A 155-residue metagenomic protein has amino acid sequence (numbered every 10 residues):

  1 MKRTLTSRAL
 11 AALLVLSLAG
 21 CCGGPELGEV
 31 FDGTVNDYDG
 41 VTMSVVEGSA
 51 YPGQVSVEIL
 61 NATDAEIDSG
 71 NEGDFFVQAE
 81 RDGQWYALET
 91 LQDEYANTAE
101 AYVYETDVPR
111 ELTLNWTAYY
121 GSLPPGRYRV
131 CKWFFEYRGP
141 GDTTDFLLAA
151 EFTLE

Functional and structural regions predicted by a protein language model:
M1-L10: Bacterial N-terminal signal peptides that target proteins for export
L10, Y51, V108, G126 (+1 more regions): Residue-level preference for beta-strand/loop junctions
S17-C21: C-terminal motif of bacterial Sec signal peptides marking the signal peptidase cleavage site
C22-T90, W133-E155: Primarily secretory-pathway and cell-envelope proteins
L91-R129, W133-R138: Short, solvent-exposed, Trp/other aromatic-anchored flexible loops in extracytoplasmic proteins
